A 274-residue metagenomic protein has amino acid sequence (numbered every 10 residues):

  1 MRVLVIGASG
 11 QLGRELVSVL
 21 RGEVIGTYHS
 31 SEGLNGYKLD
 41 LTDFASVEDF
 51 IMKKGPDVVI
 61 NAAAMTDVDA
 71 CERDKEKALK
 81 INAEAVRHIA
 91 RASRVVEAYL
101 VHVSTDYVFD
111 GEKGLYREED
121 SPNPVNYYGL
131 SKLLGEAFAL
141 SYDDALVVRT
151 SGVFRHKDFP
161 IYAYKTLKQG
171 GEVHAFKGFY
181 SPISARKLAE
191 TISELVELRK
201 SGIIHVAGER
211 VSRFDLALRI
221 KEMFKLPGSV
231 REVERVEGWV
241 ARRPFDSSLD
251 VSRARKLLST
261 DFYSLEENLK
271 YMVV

Functional and structural regions predicted by a protein language model:
V3-R21: N-terminal Rossmann NAD(P)H-binding glycine-rich loop of SDR-like oxidoreductase domains
L41-I81: NAD(P)H-binding glycine-rich loop region in Rossmannoid oxidoreductase-like domains and their noncatalytic homologs
R73-V101: NAD(P)-cofactor binding segment of oxidoreductase domains
K80, E84-H88, V108-V148, V153-R155: Catalytic helix-loop patch of NAD(P)-dependent Rossmann-fold dehydrogenases
A137-Y180, R186-K187: NAD(P)-dependent short-chain dehydrogenase/reductase
H174-F179, I204-V211, L257: Glycine-rich Rossmann NAD(P)(H)-binding loop
T191-I192, E197-W239, F245-D246: Mid/C-terminal beta-alpha module of Rossmann-like enzyme folds, strongest in SDR-family dehydrogenases/epimerases
G228, R242-V274: C-terminal amphipathic/interface module of NAD(P)-dependent oxidoreductases and related NAD-binding regulators
